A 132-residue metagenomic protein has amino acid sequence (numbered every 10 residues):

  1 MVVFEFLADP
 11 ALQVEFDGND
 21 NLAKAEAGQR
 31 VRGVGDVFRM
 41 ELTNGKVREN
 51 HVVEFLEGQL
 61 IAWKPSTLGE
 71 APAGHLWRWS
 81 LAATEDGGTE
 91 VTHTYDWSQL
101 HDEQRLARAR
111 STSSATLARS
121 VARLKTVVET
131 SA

Functional and structural regions predicted by a protein language model:
M1-G28: Hydrophobic ligand-binding cavity/cleft-lining segments
V14, E41-G88, D96-S98, T126: Hydrophobic-ligand binding "helix-grip"
D96-A132: A conserved amphipathic terminal alpha-helix motif
